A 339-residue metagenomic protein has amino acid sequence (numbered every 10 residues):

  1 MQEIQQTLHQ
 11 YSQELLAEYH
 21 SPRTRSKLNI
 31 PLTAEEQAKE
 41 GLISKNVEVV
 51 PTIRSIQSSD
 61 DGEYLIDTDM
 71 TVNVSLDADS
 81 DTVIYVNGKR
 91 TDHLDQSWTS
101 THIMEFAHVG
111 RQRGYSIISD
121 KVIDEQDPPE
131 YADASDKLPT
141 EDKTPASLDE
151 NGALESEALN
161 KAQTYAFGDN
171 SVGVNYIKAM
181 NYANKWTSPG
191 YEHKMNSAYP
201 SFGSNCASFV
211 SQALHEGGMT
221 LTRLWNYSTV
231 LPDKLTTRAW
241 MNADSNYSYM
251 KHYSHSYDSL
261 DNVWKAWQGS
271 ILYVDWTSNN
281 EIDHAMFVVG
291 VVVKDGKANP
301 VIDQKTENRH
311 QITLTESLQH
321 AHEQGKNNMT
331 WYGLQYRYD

Functional and structural regions predicted by a protein language model:
M1-I43, K194-S197, L214-E216: Core segments of small alpha/beta cavity-forming domains
E35-V86: Surface-exposed, charged secondary-structure patches
G62-Y64, V230-V301: ...with weaker cross-activation on analogous glycine-rich loops/strands in unrelated enzymes
V72-V74, G190, T220, L272 (+3 more regions): Solvent-exposed loop/turn segments at secondary-structure junctions within structured extracellular/periplasmic domains
D79-D95, T313-L314: Beta-sandwich strand segments
G88-S156, D303: Short beta-strand edge/turn micro-motifs at domain boundaries
E150-L235: N-terminal capping segments
N299-R309, L314-D339: Low-complexity, Gly/Ser/Thr/Pro-rich intrinsically disordered linker/tail segments
